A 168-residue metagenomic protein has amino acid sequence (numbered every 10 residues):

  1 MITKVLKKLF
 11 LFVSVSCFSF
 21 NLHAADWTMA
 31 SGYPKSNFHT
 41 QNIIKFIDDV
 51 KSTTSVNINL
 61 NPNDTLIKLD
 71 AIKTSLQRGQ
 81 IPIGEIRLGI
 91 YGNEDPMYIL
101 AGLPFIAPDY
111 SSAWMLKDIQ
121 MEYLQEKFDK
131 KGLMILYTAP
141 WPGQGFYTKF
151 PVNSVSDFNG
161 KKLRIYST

Functional and structural regions predicted by a protein language model:
M1-V13: Bacterial N-terminal signal peptides that target proteins for export
F18-A24: Sec/Tat signal peptide C-region and signal peptidase I cleavage site
T28-A30, N59, G84, R164: Short, well-ordered beta-strand segments
T28-K45, N63-I67: Extracytoplasmic "Venus flytrap"
S36-N59, Y123: Short, polar/charged alpha-helical segment
I47-D48, Q77, P82, R87-T168: Contiguous mixed-secondary-structure segments that line small-molecule binding/active-site clefts of soluble domains
N59-N61, L136: General small-molecule cofactor/ligand-binding pocket signal
N61-T74, N153, Y166-T168: Short helix-initiation/N-cap motifs at beta->coil->alpha
